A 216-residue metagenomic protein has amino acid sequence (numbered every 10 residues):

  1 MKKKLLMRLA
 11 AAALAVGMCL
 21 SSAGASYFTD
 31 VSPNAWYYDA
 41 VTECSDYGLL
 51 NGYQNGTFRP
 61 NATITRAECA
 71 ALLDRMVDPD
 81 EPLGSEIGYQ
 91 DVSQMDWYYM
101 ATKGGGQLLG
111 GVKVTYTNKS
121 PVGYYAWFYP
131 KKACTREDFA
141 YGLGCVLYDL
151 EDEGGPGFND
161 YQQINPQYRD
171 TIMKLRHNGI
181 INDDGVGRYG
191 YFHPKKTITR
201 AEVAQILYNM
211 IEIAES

Functional and structural regions predicted by a protein language model:
K2-W36, N51-A67, L73-A101, G110-E137 (+3 more regions): Feature responds to low-complexity, polar/acidic, surface-exposed segments characteristic of secreted/exported proteins
S26, Y38-Y47: Short, compositionally biased
V41-C44, G105, I172-L175: A short amphipathic alpha-helical interaction element
G48, G179: Phosphate/pyrophosphate-binding loop motifs in nucleotide- or prenyl diphosphate-using proteins
Q167-D170, K174, E202: Short amphipathic alpha-helical segments
T197-Q205: Short glycine/proline-enriched turn or capping motifs at secondary-structure junctions
